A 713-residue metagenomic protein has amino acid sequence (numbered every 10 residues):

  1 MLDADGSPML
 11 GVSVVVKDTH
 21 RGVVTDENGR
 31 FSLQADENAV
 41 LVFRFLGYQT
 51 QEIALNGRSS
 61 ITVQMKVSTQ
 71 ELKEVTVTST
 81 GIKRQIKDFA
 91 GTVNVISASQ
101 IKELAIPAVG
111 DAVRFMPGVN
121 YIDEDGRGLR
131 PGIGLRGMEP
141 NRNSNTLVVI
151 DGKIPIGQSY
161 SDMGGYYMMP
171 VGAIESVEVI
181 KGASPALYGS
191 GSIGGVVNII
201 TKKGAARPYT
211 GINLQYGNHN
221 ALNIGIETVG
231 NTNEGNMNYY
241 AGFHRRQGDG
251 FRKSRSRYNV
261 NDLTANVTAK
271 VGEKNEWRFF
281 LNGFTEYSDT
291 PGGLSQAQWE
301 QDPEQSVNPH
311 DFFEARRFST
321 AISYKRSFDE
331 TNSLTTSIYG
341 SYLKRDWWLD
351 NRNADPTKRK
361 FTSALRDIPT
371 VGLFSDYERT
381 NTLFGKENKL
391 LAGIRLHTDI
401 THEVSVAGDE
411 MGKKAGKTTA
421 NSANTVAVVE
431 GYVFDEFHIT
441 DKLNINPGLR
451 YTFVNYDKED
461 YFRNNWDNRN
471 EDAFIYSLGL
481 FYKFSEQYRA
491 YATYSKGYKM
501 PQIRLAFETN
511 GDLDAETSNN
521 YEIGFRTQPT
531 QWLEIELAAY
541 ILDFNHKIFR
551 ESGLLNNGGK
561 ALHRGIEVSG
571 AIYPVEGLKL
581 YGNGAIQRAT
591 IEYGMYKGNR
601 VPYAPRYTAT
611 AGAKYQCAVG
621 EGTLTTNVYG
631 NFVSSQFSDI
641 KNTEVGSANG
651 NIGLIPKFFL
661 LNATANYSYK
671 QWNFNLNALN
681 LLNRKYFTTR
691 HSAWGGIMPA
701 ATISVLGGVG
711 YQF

Functional and structural regions predicted by a protein language model:
L2-K17, V40-Q49, N56-K102, G110: Short, acidic, small-residue-rich periplasmic hinge/interaction motif at the N-terminus of Gram-negative outer-membrane
S32, K153-K181: Short acidic/polar hinge/loop motifs at secondary-structure boundaries that mediate gating or recognition
S184, V196, T201-N231, F243 (+3 more regions): Short strand-turn segments of transmembrane beta-barrel domains in outer membranes, especially the first one or two
Y216-Q247, R252-D289, F312-D329: Transmembrane beta-barrel wall of Gram-negative outer-membrane proteins
K270-F284, E314-Y461, K483, L533-A539 (+1 more regions): Face-selective signature of the C-terminal outer-membrane beta-barrel domain
S323-S327, S333-L349, K483, R489-G497 (+2 more regions): Membrane-embedded beta-barrel scaffold of Gram-negative outer-membrane proteins
Y377, F384, D441, I541-D543 (+3 more regions): Gram-negative outer-membrane beta-barrel transporters
V575-L580, F632-E644, A648, N666-F713: C-terminal beta-signal and adjacent terminal beta-strands/loops of Gram-negative outer-membrane beta-barrel proteins
